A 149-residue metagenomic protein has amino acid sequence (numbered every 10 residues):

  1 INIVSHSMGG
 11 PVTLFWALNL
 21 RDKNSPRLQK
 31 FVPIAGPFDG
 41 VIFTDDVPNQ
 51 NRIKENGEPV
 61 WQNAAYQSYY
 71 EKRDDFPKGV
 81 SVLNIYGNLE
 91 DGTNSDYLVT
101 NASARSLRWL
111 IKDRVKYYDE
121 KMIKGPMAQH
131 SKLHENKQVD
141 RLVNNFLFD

Functional and structural regions predicted by a protein language model:
I1-G79, D96: Serine-dependent carboxylesterase/thioesterase catalytic core of lipase-like alpha/beta-hydrolase/SGNH enzymes
D75-D149: C-terminal catalytic-base region of ester-bond hydrolases, centering on the histidine of the charge-relay
